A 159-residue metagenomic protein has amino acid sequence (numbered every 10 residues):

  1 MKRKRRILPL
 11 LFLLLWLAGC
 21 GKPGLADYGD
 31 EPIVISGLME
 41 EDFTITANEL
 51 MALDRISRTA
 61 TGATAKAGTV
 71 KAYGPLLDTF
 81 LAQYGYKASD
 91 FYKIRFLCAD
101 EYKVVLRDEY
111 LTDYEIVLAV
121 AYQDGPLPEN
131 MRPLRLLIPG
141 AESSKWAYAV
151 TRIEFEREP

Functional and structural regions predicted by a protein language model:
M1-R3: N-terminal secretory signal peptides that target proteins for export/translocation
R6-P23: Sec-dependent N-terminal signal peptides of Gram-positive bacterial secreted proteins and lipoproteins
C20-P159: N-terminal intrinsically disordered, low-complexity segments enriched in P/E/S/T
